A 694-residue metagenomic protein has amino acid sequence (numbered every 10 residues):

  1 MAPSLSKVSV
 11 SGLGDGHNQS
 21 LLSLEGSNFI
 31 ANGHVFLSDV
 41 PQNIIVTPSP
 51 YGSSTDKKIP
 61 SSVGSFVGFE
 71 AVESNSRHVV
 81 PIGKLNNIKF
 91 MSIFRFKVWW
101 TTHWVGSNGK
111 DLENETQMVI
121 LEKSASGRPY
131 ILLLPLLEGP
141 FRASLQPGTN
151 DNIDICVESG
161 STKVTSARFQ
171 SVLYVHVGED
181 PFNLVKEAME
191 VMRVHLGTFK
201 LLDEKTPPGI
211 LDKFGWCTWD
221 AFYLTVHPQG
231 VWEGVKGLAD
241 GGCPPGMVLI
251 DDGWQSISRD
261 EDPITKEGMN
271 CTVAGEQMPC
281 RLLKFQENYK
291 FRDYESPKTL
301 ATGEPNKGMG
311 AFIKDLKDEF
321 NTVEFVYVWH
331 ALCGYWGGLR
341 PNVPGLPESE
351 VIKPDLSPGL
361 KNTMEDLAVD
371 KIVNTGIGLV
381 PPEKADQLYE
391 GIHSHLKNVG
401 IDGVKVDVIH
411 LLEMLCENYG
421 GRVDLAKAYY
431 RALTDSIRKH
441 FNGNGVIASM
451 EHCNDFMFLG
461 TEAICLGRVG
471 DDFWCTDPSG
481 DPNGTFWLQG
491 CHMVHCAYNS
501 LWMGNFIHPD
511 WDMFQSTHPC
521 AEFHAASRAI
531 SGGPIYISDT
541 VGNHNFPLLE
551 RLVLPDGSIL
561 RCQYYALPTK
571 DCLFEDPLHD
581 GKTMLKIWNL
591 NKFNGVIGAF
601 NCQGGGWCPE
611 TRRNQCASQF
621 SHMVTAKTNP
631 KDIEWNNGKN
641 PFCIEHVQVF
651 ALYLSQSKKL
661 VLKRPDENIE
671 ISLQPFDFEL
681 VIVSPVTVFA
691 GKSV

Functional and structural regions predicted by a protein language model:
A2-R193: N-terminal accessory beta-strand-rich subdomains and adjacent acidic, glycine-rich linkers that precede catalytic cores
G209-K213, W219-S394, V399-V423: Aromatic-lined carbohydrate-binding/catalytic grooves of carbohydrate-active enzymes
F222-V226, Q255-R259, C333-L339, L411-L415 (+7 more regions): Flexible loop/turn segments at secondary-structure boundaries
K307-D318, A428-N442: Substrate-engagement module of ASCE P-loop NTPases
N342-S394, R431-F546, Q563-M584, N589-N591: Glycan-recognition surfaces
D407, V647-N668: Solvent-exposed beta-strand/loop surfaces of large extracellular or lumenal domains
R528-S531, Y536, L573-I644, D677-T687 (+1 more regions): Carbohydrate-binding surface patches
L662-V686: Intrinsically disordered, low-complexity Pro/Gly/Ser/Thr-rich segments with frequent PxxP/GP/PP motifs and embedded
